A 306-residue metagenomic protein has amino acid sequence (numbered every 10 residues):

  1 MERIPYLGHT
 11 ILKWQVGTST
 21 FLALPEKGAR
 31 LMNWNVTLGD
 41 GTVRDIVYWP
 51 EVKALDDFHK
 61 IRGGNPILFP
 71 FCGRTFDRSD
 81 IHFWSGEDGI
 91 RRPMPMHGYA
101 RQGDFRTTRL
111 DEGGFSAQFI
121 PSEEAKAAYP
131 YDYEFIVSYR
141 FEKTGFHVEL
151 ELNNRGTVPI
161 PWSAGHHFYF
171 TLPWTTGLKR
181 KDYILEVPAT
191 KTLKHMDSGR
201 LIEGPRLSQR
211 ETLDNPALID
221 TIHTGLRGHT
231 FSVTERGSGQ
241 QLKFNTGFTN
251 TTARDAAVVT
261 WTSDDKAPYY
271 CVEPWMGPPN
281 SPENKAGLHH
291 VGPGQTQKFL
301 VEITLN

Functional and structural regions predicted by a protein language model:
M1-H147, R155-P161, F168-N306: Surface-exposed acidic/polar loop and edge beta-strand patches at domain peripheries
